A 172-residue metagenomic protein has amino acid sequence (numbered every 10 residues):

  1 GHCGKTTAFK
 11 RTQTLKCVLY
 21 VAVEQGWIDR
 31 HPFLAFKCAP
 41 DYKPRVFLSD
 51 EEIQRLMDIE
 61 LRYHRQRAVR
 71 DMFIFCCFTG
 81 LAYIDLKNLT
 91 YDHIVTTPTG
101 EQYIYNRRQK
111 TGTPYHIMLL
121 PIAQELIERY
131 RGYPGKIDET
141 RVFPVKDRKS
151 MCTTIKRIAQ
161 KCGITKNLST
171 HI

Functional and structural regions predicted by a protein language model:
H2-T14, E24-Y83, K87, Y133 (+1 more regions): Basic, Lys/Arg- and aromatic-enriched nucleic-acid-binding interface segment
T7, R11-T14, A68-V69, L119 (+3 more regions): Hydrophobic (often cysteine-bearing) scaffold residues that line and stabilize catalytic clefts of nucleotide/cofactor
K10, C17, N88, T153 (+1 more regions): DNA-binding alpha-helical recognition surfaces that contact promoter or target DNA
V18-V21, Q25, D92: Alpha-helix C-caps/helix-loop-beta hinges
V23, R131, A159: Conserved hydrophobic residues forming the short capping helix/wall of the S-adenosyl-L-methionine
K37-V46, D50-E52, T79, N88-R129: Conserved tyrosine-mediated DNA breakage-rejoining catalytic core shared by Y-recombinases
Y42, Q109-E128, K136-R157, G163 (+1 more regions): C-terminal catalytic core of Y-nucleophile DNA break-rejoin enzymes
D85-K87, N167-T170: Active-site-proximal segment of tyrosine recombinases
